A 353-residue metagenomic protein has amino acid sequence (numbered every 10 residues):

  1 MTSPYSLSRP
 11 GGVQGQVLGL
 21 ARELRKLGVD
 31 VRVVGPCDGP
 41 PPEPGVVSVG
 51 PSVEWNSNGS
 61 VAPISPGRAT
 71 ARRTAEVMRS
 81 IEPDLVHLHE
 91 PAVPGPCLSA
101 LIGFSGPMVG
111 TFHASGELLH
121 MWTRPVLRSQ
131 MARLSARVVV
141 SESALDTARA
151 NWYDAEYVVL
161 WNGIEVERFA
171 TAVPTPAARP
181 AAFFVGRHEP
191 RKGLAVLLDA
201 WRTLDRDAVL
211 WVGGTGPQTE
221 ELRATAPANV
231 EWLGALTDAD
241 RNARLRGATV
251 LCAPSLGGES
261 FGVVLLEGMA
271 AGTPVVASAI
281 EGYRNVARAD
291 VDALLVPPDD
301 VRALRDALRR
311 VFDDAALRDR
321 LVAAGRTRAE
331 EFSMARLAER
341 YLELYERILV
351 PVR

Functional and structural regions predicted by a protein language model:
T2-S8, L18, R22-A69, E76-V77 (+1 more regions): N-terminal strand-loop element at the rim of the active site of nucleotide-sugar-dependent glycosyltransferases
C37, S143, G163: Carbohydrate-associated surface elements
H120, R149, W161-R179: Acidic anion/phosphate-binding donor-loop and adjacent secondary structure in glycosyltransferase catalytic cores
V173-R202, W211: Conserved donor-binding/catalytic core segment of Leloir-type glycosyltransferases
E220-N242: Nucleotide-activated donor-binding/catalytic signature segment of Leloir-type glycosyltransferases, i.e., the conserved
R246-S260, T273: Acidic donor-binding loop of glycosyltransferase active sites
A289-D290, L294-V301, R310-A315, E330: Conserved acidic donor-binding segment of nucleotide-sugar-dependent glycosyltransferases
R310, L317-E331, R340-E343: A short, well-ordered alpha-helix in the C-terminal region of glycosyltransferases
